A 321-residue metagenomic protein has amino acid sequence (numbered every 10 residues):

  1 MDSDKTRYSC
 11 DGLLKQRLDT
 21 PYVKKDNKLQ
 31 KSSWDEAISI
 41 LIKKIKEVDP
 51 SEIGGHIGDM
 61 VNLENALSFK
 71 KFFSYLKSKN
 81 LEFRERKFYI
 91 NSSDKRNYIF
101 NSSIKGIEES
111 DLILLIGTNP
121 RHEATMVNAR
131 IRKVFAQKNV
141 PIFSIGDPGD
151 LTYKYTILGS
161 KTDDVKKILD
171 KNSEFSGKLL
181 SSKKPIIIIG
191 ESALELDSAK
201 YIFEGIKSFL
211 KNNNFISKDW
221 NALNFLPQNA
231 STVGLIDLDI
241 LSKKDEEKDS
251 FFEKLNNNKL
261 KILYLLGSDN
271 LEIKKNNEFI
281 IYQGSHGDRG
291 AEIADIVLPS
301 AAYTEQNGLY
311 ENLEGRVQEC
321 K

Functional and structural regions predicted by a protein language model:
M1-E174, S181, E191-A193: N-terminal export/assembly segments and adjacent metallocofactor-ligating motifs of anaerobic energy-metabolism
L13-K15, S198-A199, G308-E311: Short conserved micro-motifs at the rims of enzyme active sites and ligand-binding pockets
S39-I45, E52, K70, E109-L115 (+2 more regions): A cross-kingdom feature strongest in bacterial/archaeal respiratory oxidoreductases
S68-F73, G205-F209, K275: Short, aromatic/basic amphipathic alpha-helical patches
S78-N91, K138-G149, N214-T232, F279-I293 (+1 more regions): A generic structural motif
K166-G177, K243-F251: A Trp-anchored, charged/polar loop motif used as the substrate-binding/catalytic surface of acyl/ester-handling
A193-E253: A glycine-rich, hydrophobic/aromatic-adjacent loop/helix-cap motif
